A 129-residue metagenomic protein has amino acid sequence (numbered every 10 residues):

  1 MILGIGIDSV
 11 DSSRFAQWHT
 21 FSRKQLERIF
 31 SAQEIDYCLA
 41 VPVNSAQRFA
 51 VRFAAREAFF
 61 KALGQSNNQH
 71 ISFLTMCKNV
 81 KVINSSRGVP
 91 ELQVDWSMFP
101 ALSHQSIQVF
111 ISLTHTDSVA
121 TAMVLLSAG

Functional and structural regions predicted by a protein language model:
M1-G129: Core catalytic alpha/beta fold that binds nucleotide/phospho-ligands
